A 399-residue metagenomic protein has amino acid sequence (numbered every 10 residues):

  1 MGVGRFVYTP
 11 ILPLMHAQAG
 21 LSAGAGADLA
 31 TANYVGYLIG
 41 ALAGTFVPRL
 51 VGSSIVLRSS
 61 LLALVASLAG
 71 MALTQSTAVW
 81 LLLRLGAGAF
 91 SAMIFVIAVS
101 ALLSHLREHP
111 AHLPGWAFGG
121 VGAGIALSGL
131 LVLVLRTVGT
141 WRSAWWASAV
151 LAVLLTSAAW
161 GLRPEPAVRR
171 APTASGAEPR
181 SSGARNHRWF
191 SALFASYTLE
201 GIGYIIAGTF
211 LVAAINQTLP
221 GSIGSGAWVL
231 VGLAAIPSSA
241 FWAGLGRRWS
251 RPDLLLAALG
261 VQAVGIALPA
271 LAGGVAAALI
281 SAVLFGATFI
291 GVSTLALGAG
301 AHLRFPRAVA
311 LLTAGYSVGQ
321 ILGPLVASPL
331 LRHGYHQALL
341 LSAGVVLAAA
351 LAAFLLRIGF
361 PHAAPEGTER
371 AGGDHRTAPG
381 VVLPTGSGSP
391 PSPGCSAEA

Functional and structural regions predicted by a protein language model:
T9, R188-V229, I236-P237: Extracytoplasmic gate region of multi-pass secondary transporters
G20, G52, L73-A78, R107 (+2 more regions): Helix-breaking motifs and short loop linkers at transmembrane-helix boundaries and internal kinks in secondary membrane
I39-Q75: Conserved MFS/SLC helix-loop-helix module at the cytosolic interface between two early adjacent transmembrane helices
G40-S53, S238-R251, L331: Helix-to-loop junctions at the C-terminal end of transmembrane segments in multipass secondary transporters
T77, H109, G115-P164: Helix-loop-helix hairpin linking two adjacent transmembrane segments in secondary transporters
L83-V121: Cytoplasmic helix-loop-helix junction between adjacent transmembrane helices in 12-TM secondary transporters
S250-A296: C-terminal transmembrane helical hairpin of 12-TM major facilitator-type secondary transporters
L303-Y335, S342: A late C-terminal transmembrane helix in Major Facilitator Superfamily
